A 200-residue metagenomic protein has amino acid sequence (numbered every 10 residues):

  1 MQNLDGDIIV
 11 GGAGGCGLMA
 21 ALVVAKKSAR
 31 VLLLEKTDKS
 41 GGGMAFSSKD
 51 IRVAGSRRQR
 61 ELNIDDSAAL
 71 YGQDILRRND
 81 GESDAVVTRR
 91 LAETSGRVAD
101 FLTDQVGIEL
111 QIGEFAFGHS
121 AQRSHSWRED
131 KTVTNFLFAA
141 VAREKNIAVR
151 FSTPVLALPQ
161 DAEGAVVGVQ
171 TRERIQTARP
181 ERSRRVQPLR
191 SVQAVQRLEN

Functional and structural regions predicted by a protein language model:
Q2-G6, R172-P180: Core beta-strand elements of the Rossmann-like FAD/NAD(P) dinucleotide-binding domain in flavoenzyme oxidoreductases
D7-L33: N-terminal Rossmann-like FAD-binding beta1-loop-alpha1 element of flavoenzymes
G11, V53, R182-R184: Redox-cofactor binding/interface segments in oxidoreductases and associated redox assembly factors
L18, R60, L189-R190: Short glycine-rich, flexible loops that bind phosphorylated cofactors or substrates
M19, V23-V24, K36, G43-M44 (+1 more regions): Hydrophobic/aromatic ligand-binding patch that stacks against planar heteroaromatic rings of cofactors or nucleotides
A29-R30, K36-A148, S152-A157: Conserved N-terminal/central alpha/beta ligand/cofactor-binding core
P159-Q176: Conserved beta-strand-loop-beta-strand element in the redox core of flavoprotein oxidoreductases
T177-N200: Glycine-rich loop(s) and the adjacent beta-strand/alpha-helix scaffold that form part
